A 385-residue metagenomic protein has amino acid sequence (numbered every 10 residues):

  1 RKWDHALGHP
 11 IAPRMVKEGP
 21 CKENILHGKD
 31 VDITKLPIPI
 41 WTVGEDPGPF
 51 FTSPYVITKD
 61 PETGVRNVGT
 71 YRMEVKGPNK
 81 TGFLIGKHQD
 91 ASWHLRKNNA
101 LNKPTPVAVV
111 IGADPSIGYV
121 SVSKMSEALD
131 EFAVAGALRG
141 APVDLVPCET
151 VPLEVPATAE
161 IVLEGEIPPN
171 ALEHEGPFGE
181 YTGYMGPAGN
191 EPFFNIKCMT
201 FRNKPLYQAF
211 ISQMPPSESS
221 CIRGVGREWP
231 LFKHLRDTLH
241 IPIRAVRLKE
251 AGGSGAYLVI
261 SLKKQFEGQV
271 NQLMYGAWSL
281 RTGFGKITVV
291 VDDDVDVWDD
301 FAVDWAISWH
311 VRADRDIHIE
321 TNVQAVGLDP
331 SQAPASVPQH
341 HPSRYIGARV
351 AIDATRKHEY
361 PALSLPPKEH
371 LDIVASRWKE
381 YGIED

Functional and structural regions predicted by a protein language model:
R1-D385: Extended, highly charged
